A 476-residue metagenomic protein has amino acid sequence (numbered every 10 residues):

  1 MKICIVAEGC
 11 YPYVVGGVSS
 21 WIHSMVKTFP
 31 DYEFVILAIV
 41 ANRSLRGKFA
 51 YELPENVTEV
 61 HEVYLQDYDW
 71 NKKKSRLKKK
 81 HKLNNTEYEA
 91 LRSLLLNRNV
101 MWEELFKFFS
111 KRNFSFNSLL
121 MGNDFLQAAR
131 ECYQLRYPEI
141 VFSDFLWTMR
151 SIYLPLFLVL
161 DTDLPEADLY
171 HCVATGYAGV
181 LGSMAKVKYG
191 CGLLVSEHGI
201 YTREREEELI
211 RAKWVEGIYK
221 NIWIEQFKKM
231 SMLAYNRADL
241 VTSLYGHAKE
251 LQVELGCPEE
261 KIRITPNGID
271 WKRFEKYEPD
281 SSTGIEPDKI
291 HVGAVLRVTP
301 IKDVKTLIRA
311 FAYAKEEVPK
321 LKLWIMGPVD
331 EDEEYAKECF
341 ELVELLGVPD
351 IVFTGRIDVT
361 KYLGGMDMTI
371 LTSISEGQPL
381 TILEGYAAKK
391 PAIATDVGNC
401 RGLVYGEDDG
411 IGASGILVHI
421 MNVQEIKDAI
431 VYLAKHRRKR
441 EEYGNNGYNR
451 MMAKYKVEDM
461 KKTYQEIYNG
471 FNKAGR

Functional and structural regions predicted by a protein language model:
H247, G268: Carbohydrate-associated surface elements
E278, G284-F311, W324: Conserved donor-binding/catalytic core segment of Leloir-type glycosyltransferases
K322-K337: Glycosyltransferase donor-sugar binding loop
A336-R356: Nucleotide-activated donor-binding/catalytic signature segment of Leloir-type glycosyltransferases, i.e., the conserved
I374: Aromatic "clamp/platform" in nucleotide-sugar-dependent glycosyltransferases that forms part of the donor/acceptor
P391-A394, G398-Y405: Short hydrophobic beta-strand element within catalytic cores of glycosyltransferases and related nucleotide-activated
G406-V423, Y432-R437: Conserved acidic donor-binding segment of nucleotide-sugar-dependent glycosyltransferases
E425, Y432, K439-K454, M460-E466 (+1 more regions): A short, well-ordered alpha-helix in the C-terminal region of glycosyltransferases
